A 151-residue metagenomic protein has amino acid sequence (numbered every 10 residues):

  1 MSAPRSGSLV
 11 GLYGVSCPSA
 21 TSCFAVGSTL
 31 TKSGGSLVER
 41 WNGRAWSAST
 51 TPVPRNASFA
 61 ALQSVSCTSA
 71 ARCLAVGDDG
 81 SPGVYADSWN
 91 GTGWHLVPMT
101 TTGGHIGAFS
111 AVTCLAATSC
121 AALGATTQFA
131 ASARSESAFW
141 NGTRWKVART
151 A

Functional and structural regions predicted by a protein language model:
M1-A151: Residue-level hotspots at or immediately adjacent to binding/recognition sites across diverse folds
